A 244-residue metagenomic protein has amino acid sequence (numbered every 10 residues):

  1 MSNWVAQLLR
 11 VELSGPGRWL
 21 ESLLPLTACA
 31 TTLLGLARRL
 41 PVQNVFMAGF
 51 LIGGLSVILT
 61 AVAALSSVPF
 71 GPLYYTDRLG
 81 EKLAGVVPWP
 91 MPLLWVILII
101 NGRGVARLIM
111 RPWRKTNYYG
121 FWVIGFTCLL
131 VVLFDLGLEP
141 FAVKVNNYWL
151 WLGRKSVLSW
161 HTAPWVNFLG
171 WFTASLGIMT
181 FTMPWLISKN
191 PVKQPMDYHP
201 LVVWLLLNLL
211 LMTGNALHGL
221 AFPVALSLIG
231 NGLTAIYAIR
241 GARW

Functional and structural regions predicted by a protein language model:
M1-W244: Aromatic-rich, lipid-facing transmembrane alpha helices and their immediate juxtamembrane interface loops in integral
